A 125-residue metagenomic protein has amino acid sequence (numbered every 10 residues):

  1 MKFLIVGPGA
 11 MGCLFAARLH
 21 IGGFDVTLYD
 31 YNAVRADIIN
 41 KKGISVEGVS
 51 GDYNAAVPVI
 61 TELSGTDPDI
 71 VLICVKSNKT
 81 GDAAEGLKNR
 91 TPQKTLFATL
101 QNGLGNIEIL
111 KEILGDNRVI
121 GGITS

Functional and structural regions predicted by a protein language model:
M1-V49: NAD(P)+-binding Rossmann beta1-loop-alpha1 motif at the extreme N-terminus of oxidoreductases
Y53-A56, I60-S125: Rossmann-like NAD(P)(H) cofactor-binding subdomain of soluble oxidoreductases
